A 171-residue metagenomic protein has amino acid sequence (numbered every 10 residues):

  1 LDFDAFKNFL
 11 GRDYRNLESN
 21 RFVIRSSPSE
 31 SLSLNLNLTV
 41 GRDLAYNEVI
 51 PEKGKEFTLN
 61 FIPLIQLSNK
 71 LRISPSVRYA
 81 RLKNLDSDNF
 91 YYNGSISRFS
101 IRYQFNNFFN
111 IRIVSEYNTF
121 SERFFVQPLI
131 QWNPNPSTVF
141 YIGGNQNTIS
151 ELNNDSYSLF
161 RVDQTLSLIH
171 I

Functional and structural regions predicted by a protein language model:
L1-I169: Exposed, low-structure sequence patches enriched in small/polar residues
